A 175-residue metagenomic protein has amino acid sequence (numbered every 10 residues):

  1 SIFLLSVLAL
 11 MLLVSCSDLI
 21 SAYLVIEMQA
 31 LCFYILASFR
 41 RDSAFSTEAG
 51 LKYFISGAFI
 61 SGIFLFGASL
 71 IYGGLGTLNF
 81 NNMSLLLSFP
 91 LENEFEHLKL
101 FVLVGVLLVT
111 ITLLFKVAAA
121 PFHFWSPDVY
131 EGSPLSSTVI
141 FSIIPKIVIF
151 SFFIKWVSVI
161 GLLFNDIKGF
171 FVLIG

Functional and structural regions predicted by a protein language model:
S1-G175: Alpha-helical transmembrane segments of multi-pass membrane proteins predominantly involved in bioenergetics
